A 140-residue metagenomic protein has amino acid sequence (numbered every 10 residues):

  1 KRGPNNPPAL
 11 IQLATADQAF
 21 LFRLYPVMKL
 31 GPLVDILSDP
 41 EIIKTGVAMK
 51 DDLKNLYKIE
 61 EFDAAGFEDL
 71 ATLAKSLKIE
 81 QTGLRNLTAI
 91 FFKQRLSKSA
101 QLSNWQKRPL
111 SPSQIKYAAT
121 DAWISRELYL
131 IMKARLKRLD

Functional and structural regions predicted by a protein language model:
G3-K98, L102-I131: Conserved DEDDh/DEDDy metal-dependent 3′-5′ exonuclease domain
L128-Y129, L136-L139: Charge-dense, low-complexity intrinsically disordered regions
